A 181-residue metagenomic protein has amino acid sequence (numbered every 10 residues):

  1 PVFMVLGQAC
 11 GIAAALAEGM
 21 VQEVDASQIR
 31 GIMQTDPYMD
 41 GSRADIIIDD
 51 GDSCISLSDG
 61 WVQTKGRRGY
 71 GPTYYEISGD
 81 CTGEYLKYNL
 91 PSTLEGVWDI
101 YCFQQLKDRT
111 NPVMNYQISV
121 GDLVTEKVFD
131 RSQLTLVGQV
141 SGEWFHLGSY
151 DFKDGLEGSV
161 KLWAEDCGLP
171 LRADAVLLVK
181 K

Functional and structural regions predicted by a protein language model:
P1-V2: Glycine-rich phosphate/pyrophosphate-binding beta-alpha loops
L6-M20: Internal hydrophobic alpha-helix adjacent to the cofactor/substrate pocket in enzyme cavities
A13, A17, I32-D36, L106-K107 (+1 more regions): Structured segments of extracytoplasmic/periplasmic soluble domains in secreted or envelope-associated proteins
A17-A44: Non-catalytic terminal regions with compositionally biased, polar/charged low complexity
R43-K181: Extracytoplasmic
